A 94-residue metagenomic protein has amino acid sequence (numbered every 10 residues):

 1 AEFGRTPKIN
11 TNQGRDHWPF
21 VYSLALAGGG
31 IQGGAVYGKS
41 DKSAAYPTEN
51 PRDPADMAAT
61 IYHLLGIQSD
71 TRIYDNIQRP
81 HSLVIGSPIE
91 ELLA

Functional and structural regions predicted by a protein language model:
A1-A94: Ligand-binding pockets and gating/stacking loops
